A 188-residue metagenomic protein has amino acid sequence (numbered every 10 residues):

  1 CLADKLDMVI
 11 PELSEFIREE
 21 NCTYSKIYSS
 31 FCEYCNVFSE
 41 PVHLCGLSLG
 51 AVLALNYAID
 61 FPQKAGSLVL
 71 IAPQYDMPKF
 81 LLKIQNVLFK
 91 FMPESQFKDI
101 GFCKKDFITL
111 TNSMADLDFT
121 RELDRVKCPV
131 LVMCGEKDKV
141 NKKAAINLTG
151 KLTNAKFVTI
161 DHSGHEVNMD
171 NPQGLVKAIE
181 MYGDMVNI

Functional and structural regions predicted by a protein language model:
V9-H43, K177: Active-site loop/oxyanion-hole signature of alpha/beta-hydrolase fold enzymes
E20, S163-P172: Catalytic histidine-centered segment of alpha/beta-hydrolase-like enzymes
Y24, V52-L55, I59-D60, S67-E94 (+1 more regions): Flexible "cap/lid" loop of the alpha/beta hydrolase fold
G46-A51: Conserved alpha/beta-hydrolase "nucleophile elbow" surrounding the catalytic nucleophile
S95-R121, K137: Hydrophobic, aromatic-rich cap/lid helix
V126, V132-C134: Short beta-strand/loop motif that positions the catalytic acidic residue of the alpha/beta-hydrolase fold
K139-A145: Conserved alpha/beta-hydrolase "acid-adjacent" motif
M169-G183: Post-His helix in hydrolase/transferase enzymes
